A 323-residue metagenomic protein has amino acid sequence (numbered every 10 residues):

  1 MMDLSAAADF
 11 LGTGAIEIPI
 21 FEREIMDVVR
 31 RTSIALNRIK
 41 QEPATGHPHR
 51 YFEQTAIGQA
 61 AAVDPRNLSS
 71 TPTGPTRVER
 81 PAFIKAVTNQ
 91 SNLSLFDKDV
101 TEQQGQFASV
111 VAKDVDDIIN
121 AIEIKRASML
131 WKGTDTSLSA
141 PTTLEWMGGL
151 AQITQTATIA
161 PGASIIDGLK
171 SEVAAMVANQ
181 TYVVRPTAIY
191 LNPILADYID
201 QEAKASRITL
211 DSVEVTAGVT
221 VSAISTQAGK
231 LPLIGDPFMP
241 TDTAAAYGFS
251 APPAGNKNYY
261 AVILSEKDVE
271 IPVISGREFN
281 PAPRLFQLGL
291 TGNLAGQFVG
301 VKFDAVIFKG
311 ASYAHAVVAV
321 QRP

Functional and structural regions predicted by a protein language model:
M2-S33, T143-D167, Q201-P323: Sequence/fold signature of self-assembling virion shell proteins
D9, T13-S94: Assembly/oligomerization interface modules of large self-assembling protein complexes
H47, V184-T187, G229, Q297-V299: Structural beta-strand/beta-sheet cores of well-ordered domains, especially the beta-sheet scaffolds that support
H49-R50, S91, I118, G296-V299 (+1 more regions): Oligomerization/assembly interface segments of phage tail-like spikes and tubes
T88-Q90, D116-I119, E123, A127-S128 (+5 more regions): Internal mixed-charge
N89-K98, Y190-L195, I263-E266, K309-S312: Helix N-cap / beta->alpha transition motif
D97-A178: Alpha-helical scaffold segments that mediate packing/assembly in large oligomeric complexes
D167-V219: Ordered core of a single globular domain
